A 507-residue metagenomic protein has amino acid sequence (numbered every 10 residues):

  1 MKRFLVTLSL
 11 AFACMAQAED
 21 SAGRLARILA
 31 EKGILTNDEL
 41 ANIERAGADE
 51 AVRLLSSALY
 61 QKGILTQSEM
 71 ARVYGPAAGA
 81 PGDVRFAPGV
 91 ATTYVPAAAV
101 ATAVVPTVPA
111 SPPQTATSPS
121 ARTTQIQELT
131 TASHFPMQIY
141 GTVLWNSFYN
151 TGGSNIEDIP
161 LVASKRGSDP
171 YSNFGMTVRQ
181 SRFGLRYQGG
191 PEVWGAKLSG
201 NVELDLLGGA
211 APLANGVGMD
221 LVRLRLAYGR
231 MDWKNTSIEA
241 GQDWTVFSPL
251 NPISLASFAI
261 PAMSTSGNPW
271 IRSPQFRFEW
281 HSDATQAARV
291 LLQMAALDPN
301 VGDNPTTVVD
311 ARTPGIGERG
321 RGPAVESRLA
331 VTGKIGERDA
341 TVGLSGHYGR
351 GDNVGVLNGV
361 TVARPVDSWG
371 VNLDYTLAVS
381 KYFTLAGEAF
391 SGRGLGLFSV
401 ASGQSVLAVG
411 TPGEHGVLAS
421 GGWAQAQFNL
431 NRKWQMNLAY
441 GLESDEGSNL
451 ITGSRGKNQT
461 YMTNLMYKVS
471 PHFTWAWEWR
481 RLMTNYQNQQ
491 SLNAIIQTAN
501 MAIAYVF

Functional and structural regions predicted by a protein language model:
M1-F4: Positively charged n-region of N-terminal signal peptides that target proteins for export
S9-Q17: Hydrophobic h-region of N-terminal signal peptides that target proteins for export in Gram-negative bacteria
A16-I156: N-terminal periplasmic/intermembrane-space "pro-region" immediately following the signal or transit peptide
T124-G302, R321-G336, T376-S380, A386-G387 (+3 more regions): Outer membrane beta-barrel
G152-D158, A211-D220, L250-S257, G302-G317 (+4 more regions): Outer-membrane beta-barrel translocator domains and adjoining extracellular loop/strand segments of Gram-negative
S199-G208, A296-D298, L344-R350, Q435-S448 (+1 more regions): Transmembrane beta-strand segments that form the barrel wall of outer-membrane beta-barrel proteins
G320-G322, S327, T332-R455, Q459: Detector for outer-membrane/organellar transmembrane beta-barrel domains, recognizing the amphipathic beta-strand
Y467, N493-F507: Outer-membrane beta-barrel "beta-signal"
